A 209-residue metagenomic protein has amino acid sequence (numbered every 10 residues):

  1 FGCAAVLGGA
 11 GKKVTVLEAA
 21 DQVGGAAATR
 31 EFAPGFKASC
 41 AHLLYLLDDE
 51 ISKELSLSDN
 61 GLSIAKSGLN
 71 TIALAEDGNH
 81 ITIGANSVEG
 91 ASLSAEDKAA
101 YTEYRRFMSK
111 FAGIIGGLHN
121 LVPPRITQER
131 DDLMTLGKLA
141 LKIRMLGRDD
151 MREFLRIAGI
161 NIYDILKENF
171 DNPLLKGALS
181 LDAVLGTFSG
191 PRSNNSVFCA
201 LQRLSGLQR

Functional and structural regions predicted by a protein language model:
F1-E129: N-terminal glycine-rich phosphate/pyrophosphate-binding loop and immediately adjacent elements
G24-G25, G186, R209: Glycine-centered small-residue hotspots that permit tight backbone geometry or close packing
F32-P34, L146-D149, R209: A short, structure-level motif marking secondary-structure boundaries and short turns
E76-N194: Rossmann-like flavin
V197: Ligand-binding pocket scaffold of soluble enzyme catalytic domains
Q202-R209: Helical element adjacent to the flavin cofactor pocket in flavoenzyme catalytic cores
